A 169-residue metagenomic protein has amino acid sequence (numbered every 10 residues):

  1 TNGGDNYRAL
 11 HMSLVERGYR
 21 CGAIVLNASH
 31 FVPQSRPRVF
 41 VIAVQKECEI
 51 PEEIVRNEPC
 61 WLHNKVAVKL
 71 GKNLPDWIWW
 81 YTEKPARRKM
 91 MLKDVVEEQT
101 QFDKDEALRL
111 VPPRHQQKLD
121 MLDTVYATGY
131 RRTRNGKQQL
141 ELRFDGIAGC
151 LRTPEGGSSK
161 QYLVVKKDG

Functional and structural regions predicted by a protein language model:
T1-F144, A148-C150, K166-D168: Class I S-adenosyl-L-methionine
S35, S158-S159: Short loop/turn segments at connectors of secondary-structure elements within structured domains
C48, G156-G157: Acidic glycine-/aspartate-rich tracts in secreted/extracellular proteins
C150-G156: Short Ser/Thr-interspersed hydrophobic loop/turn segments at strand-loop and sheet-helix junctions that line or gate
K160-V164: Cytochrome P450 core scaffold surrounding the K-helix E-X-X-R motif and the conserved "meander" helix-loop region
